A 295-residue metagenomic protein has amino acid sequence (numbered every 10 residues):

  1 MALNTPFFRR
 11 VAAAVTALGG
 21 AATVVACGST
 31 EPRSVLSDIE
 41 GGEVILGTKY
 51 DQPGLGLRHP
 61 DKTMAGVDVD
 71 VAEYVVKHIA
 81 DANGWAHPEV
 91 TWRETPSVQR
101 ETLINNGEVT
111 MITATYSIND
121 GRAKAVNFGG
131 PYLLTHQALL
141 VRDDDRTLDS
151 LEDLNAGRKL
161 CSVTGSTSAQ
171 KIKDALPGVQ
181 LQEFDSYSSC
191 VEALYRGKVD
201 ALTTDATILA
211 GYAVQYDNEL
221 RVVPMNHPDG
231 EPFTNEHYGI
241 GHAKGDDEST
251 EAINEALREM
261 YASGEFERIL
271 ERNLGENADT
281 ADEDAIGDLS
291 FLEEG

Functional and structural regions predicted by a protein language model:
T23-A26: C-terminal motif of bacterial Sec signal peptides marking the signal peptidase cleavage site
G28, V69-H78, D145, S166 (+1 more regions): Extended ligand-binding regions for polar small-molecule ligands
S29-E31, E89, S168-L181, R221-V222 (+1 more regions): Ligand-binding clefts/hinges and TM-proximal coupling segments of bilobed small-molecule sensing domains
R33-M111: Extracytoplasmic small-molecule ligand-binding "clamshell" domains of the periplasmic binding protein/Venus flytrap
Y50, L133-V141, V214-N254, E276-G295: Periplasmic-binding protein-like
D51-P53, M64-D81, H136-E192, A206-I208: Bilobed "Venus flytrap"/periplasmic-binding protein-like clamshell domains and structurally analogous long
W85-D153: Acidic, polar ligand-binding/catalytic clefts
V98-Q99, T113-A125, K171-D174, D200-T234 (+1 more regions): A ligand-binding cleft/hinge motif common to bilobed small-molecule-binding domains
